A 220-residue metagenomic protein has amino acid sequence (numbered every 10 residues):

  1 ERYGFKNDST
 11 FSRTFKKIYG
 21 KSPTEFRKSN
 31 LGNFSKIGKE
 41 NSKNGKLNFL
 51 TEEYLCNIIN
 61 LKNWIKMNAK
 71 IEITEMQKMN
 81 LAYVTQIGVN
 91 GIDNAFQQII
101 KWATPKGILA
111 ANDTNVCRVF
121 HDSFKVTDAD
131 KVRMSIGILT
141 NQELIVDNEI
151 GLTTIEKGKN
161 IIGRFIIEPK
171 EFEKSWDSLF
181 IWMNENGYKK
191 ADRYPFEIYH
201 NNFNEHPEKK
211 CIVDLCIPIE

Functional and structural regions predicted by a protein language model:
F5-E220: A solvent-exposed interaction/effector surface
